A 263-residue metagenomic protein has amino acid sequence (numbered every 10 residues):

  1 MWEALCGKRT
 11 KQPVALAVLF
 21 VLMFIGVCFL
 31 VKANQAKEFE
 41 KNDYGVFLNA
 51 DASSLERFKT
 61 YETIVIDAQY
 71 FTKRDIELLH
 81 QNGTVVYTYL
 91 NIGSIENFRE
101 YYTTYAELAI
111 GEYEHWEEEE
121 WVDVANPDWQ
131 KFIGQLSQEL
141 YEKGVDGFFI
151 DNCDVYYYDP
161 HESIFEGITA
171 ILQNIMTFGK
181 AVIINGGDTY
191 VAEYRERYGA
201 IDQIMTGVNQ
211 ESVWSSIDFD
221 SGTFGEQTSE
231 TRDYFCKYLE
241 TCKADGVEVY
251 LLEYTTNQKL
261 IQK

Functional and structural regions predicted by a protein language model:
M1-W2: Short, Lys/Arg-rich, polar N-terminal cytosolic tail immediately upstream of the first transmembrane signal-anchor
L5-F20: N-terminal Sec-pathway targeting helices
G7-T10, V31-A36: Generic cytosolic/nucleocytoplasmic N-terminal low-complexity/intrinsically disordered segments
L22-V31: Hydrophobic alpha-helical membrane-insertion segments, chiefly the h-region of N-terminal signal peptides
N34-K263: Glycan-processing catalytic domains of CAZymes
